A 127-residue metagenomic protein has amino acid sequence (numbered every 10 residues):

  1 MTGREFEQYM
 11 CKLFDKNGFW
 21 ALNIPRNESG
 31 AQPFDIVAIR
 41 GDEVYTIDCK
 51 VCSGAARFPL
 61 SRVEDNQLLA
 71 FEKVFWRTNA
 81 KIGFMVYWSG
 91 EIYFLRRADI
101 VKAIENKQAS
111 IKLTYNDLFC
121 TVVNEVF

Functional and structural regions predicted by a protein language model:
M1-N27: Acidic-basic catalytic patches of nuclease active cores, encompassing PD-(D/E)XK and other metal-cofactor nuclease
W20-D42: Active-site metal-binding core of divalent-cation-utilizing nuclease and nuclease-like domains
A31-P33, D42-T46, N66, R77-N79: Short connector loops at helix/strand junctions that flank enzyme active sites, especially segments positioning acidic
I36-A38, D42-A55: Conserved catalytic cores of phosphodiester-cleaving nucleases, focusing on short active-site segments
C52-A70: Mg2+/Mn2+-dependent nuclease catalytic core
E72-I100: Nucleic-acid nuclease catalytic cores
K102-I104, Q108-S110: N-terminal prepro-regions of secreted/extracellular proteins
A109-F127: Charged phosphate-binding loop/patch that engages nucleotide di/tri-phosphates or the phosphate backbone of nucleic
